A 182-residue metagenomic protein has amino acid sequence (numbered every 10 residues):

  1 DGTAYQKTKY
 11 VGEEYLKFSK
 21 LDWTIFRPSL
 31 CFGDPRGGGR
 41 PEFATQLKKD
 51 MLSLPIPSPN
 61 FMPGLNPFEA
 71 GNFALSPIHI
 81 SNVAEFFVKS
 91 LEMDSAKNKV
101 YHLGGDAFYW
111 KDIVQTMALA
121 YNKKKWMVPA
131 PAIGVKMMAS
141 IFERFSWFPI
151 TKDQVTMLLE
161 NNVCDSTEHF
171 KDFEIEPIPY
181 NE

Functional and structural regions predicted by a protein language model:
D1, Q6-F26, K89-E92, Y180-N181: Structured catalytic core of nucleotide-sugar glycosyltransferases
G2-V11, R36-T45, S76-P77, A107-K111: Short-chain dehydrogenase/reductase
T8, G12, P28, F43-L47 (+3 more regions): Internal, well-ordered alpha-helical segments in soluble enzyme and binding-protein domains
E13-G38, P59-F61: Conserved beta-loop-beta element that borders a ligand/cofactor-binding pocket
I25-R27, S76, H102: Structural signature of the Rossmann-like NAD(P)-dependent dehydrogenase/reductase core
Q46-I78, N82, F86-S90, D94-S95: A conserved pocket-lining segment of Rossmann-fold NAD(P)-dependent short-chain dehydrogenase/reductase
A84-I150, C164-E182: Mid/C-terminal beta-alpha module of Rossmann-like enzyme folds, strongest in SDR-family dehydrogenases/epimerases
